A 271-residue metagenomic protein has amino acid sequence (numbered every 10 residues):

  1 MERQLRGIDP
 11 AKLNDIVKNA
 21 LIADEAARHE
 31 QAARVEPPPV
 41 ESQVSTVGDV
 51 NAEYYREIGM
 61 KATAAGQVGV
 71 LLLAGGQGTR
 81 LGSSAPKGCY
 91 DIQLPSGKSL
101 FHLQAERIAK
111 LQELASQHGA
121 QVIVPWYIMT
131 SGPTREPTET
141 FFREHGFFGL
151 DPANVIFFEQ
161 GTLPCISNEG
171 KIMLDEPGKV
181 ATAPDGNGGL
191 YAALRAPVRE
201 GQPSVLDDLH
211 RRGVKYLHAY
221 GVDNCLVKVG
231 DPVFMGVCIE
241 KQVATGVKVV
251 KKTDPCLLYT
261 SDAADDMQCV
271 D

Functional and structural regions predicted by a protein language model:
M1, R6-D9, D151, G230-D231 (+1 more regions): Poly-acidic low-complexity segments
M1-V47: Low-complexity, highly charged intrinsically disordered N-terminal segments that act as targeting/localization
V40-G69, R80-A264: Domain-scale recognition of functional cores that engage charged ligands
L71-G76: ATP phosphate-binding P-loop of adenylate-forming
A263-D265, C269-D271: Positively charged, low-complexity/disordered segments
